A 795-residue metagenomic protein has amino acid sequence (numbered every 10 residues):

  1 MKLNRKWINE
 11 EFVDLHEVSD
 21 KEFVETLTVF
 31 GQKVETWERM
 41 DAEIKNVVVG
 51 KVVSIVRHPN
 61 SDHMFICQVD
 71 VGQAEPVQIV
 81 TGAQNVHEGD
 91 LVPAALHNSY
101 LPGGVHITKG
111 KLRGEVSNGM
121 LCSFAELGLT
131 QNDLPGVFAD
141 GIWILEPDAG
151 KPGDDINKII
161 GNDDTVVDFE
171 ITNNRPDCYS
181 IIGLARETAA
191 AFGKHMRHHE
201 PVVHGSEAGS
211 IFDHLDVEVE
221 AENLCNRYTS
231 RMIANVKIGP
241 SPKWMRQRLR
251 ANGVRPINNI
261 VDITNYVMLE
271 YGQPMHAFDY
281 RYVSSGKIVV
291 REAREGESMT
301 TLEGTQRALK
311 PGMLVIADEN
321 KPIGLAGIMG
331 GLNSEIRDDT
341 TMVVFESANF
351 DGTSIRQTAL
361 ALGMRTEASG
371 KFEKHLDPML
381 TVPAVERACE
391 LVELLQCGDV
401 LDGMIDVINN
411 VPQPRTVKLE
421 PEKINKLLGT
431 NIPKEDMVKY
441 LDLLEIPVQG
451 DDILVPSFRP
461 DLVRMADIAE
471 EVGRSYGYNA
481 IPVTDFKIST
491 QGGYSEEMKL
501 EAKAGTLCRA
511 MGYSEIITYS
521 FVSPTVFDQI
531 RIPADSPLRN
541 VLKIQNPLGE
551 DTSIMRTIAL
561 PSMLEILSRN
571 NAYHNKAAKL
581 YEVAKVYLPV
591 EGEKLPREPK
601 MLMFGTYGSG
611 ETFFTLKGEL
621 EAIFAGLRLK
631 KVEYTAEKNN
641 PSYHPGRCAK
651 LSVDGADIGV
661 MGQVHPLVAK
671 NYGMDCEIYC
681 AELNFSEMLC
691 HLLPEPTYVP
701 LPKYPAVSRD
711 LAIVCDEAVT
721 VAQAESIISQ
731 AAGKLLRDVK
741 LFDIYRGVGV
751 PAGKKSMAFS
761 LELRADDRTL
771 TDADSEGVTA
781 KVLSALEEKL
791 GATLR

Functional and structural regions predicted by a protein language model:
M1-G209, V344, G363, E367 (+3 more regions): Phosphate-backbone binding interfaces of nucleic-acid-interacting proteins
N4-R5, E11-F12, E25, F65 (+2 more regions): Glycine/proline-enriched, intrinsically flexible loops and inter-domain linkers
A42-K45, V203-E207, S489-S495, T518-P537 (+2 more regions): Beta-rich nucleic-acid/ligand-interaction surfaces
V49-I79, P152, Q247, N258 (+1 more regions): Conserved mixed alpha/beta core segments that line enzyme active sites in large multi-domain catalysts
V116-D133, V137-W143, N157, T165 (+6 more regions): Mobile "lid/hinge" segments at catalytic clefts and subdomain interfaces of large enzymes
F192-V219, Q396-I424: Terminal amphipathic helices with adjacent charged low-complexity linkers/tails
V417-K576, R709, E762-R764, D774-R795: Extended, well-folded interaction surfaces typified by the phenylalanyl-tRNA synthetase beta subunit core
L443-I446, V590-E598, M603, G610-R795: A carboxyl-terminal module marker
